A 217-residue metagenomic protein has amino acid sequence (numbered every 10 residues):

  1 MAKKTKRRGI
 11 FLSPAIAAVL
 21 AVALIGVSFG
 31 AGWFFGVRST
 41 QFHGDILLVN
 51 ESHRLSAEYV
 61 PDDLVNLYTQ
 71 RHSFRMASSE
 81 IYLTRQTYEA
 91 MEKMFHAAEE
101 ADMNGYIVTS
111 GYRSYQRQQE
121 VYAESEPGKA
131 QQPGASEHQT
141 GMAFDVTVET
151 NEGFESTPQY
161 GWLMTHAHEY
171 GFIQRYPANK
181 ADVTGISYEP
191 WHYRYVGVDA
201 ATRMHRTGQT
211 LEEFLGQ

Functional and structural regions predicted by a protein language model:
A2-G111, Y115-Q217: Extracytoplasmic cell-surface/polysaccharide-interacting catalytic and binding patches
